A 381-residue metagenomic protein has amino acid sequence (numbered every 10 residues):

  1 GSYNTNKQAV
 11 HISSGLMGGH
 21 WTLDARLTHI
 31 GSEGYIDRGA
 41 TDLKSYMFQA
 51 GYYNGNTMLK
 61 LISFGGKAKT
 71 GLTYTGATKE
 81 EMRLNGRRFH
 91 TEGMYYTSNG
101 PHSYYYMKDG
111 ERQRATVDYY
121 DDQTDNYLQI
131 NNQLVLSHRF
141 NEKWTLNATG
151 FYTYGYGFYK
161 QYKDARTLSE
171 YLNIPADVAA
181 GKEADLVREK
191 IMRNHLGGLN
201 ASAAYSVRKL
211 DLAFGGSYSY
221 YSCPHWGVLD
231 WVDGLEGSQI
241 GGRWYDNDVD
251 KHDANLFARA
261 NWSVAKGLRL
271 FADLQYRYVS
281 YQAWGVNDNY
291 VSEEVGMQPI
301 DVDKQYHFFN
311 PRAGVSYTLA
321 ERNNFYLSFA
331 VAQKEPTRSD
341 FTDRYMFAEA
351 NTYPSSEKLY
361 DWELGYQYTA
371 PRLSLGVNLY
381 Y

Functional and structural regions predicted by a protein language model:
G1-Y3, L16, H29-E33, N54-N56 (+9 more regions): Transmembrane beta-strands of outer-membrane beta-barrel pores
G1-Y46, Y52-M58: Outer-membrane beta-barrel translocator/receptor signature
S14-L16, G51-N54, H138, A204-V207 (+8 more regions): Residue-level signature of outer-membrane beta-barrel architecture
G31-I36, L43-S45, V117-D122, N131-V135 (+6 more regions): Extracellular loop and loop/strand-boundary signature of outer-membrane beta-barrel proteins
A40-S45, G76-G86, T91, Y162-N173 (+3 more regions): Flexible, surface-exposed loop regions and adjacent strand-edge segments of Gram-negative outer-membrane beta-barrel
M58-Q133, Q161-L186: Acidic/polar loop-and-plug regions of large Gram-negative outer-membrane beta-barrel proteins
Y127-V291, S316-A320, Y326-S328, G376-V377: Face-selective signature of the C-terminal outer-membrane beta-barrel domain
Y278-E293, D303, S316-W362, S374 (+1 more regions): Surface-exposed extracellular loop regions of Gram-negative outer-membrane beta-barrel proteins, predominantly
